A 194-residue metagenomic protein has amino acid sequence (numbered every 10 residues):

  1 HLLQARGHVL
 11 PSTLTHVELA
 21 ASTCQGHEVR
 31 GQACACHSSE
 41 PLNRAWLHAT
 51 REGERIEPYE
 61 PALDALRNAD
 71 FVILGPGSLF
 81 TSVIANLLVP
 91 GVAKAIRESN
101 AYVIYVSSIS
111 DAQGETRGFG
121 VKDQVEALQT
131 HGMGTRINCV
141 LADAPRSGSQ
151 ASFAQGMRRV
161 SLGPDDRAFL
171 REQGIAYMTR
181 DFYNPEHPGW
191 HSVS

Functional and structural regions predicted by a protein language model:
H1-P41: Electropositive, gly/pro-rich neighborhoods at or near active sites that engage anionic ligands
R44-L63, L88: Active-site glycine-rich loop that binds ribose-phosphate moieties when present
A65, L88-S99: Catalytic-core regions built around general acid/base machinery
A69: An anion/phosphate-binding loop that grips the pyrophosphate of nucleotide cofactors and donors
I73-G75, I104-V106, L141: Structural motif
N86-A93, F119-Q124: Charged helix-capping and loop-helix junction motifs
N100-G114: Short, flexible loop segments at boundaries between secondary-structure elements
G118-S194: C-terminal functional extensions of proteins
